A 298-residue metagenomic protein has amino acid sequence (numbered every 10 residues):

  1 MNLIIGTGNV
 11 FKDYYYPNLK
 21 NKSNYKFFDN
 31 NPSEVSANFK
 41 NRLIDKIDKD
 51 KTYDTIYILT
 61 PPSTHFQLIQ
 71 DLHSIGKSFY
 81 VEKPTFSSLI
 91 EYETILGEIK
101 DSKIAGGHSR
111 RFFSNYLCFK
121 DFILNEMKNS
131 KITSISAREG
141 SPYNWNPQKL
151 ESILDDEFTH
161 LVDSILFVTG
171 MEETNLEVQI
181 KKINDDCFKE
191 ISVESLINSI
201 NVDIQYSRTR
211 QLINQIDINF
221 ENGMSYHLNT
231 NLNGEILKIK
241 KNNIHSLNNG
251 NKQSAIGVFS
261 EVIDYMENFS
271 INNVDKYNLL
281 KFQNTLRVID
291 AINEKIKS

Functional and structural regions predicted by a protein language model:
M1-I5, S36, R42, T55-T60 (+2 more regions): C-terminal helix-rich "cap/oligomerization" subdomain common to oxidoreductases
M1-N38: N-terminal Rossmann-like dinucleotide-binding module
K20, H73, K100: Anion (oxyanion) recognition and catalysis
Y25, D54, T133: Conserved acidic residues
A37-L96: Beta-loop-alpha module in the N-terminal Rossmann-like domain of NAD(P)-dependent dehydrogenases, especially those
S63, F86-Y143: A contiguous active-site-proximal alpha/beta segment in oxidoreductase catalytic domains
N144-I213: Rossmann-like dinucleotide-binding domain that binds NAD(P)(H)
N198-D264: NAD(P)-dinucleotide binding in Rossmann-like oxidoreductases
